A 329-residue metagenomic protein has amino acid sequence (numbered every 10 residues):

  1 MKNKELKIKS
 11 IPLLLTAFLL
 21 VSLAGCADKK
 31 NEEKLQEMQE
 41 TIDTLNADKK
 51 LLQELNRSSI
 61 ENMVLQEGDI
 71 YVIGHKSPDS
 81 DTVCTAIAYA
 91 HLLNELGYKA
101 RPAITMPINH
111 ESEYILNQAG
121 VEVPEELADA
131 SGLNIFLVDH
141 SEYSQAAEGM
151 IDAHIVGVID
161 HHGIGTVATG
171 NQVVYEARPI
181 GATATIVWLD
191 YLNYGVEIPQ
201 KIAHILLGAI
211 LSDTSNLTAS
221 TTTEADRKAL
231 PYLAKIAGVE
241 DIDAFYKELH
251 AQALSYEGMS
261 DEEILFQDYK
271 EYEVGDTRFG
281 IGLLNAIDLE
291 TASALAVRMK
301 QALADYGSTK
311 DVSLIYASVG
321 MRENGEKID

Functional and structural regions predicted by a protein language model:
K2-L13: Bacterial N-terminal signal peptides that target proteins for export
L15-L20: Hydrophobic helical h-region of N-terminal Sec-dependent signal peptides in bacterial secretory/periplasmic proteins
S22-G25: C-terminal motif of bacterial Sec signal peptides marking the signal peptidase cleavage site
A27-E33: Bacterial lipoprotein signal-peptidase II cleavage site
K34-D329: Replace "Mg2+/Mn2+-dependent" with "divalent metal-dependent
